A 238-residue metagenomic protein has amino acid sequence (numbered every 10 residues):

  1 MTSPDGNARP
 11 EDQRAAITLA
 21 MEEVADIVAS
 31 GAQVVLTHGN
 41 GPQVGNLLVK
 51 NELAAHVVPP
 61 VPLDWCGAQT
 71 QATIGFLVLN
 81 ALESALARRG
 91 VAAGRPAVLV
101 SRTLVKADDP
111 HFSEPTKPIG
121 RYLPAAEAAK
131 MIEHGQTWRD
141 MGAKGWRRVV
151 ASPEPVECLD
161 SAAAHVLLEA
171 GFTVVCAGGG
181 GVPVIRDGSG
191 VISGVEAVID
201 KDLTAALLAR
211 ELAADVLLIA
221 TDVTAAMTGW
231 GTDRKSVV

Functional and structural regions predicted by a protein language model:
M1, G6, N40-P42, V49 (+3 more regions): Short, ordered loop/turn segments at secondary-structure junctions
M1-T37, L47-L53, V166-E169: N-terminal glycine-/serine-/threonine-rich phosphate-binding loop
P4-N7, G45-K50, E83, D108-E114 (+2 more regions): Short acidic, glycine/serine/threonine-rich loops at helix termini
D26-S30, L77-G90, L207-D215: Alpha-helix C-terminal capping segments
Q33-N46, R95-V100, V174-A177, L217-V223: Short beta-strand segments at enzyme active-site cores
A54-V174: Ligand-binding beta-strand-loop-alpha-helix segment within the catalytic cores of soluble metabolic enzymes
C158, T173-V216, G229: Conserved mixed alpha/beta catalytic, RNA-binding, or beta-rich assembly cores of soluble enzyme, regulatory
V237: Conserved small/polar residues in nucleotide/adenosyl-binding loops
